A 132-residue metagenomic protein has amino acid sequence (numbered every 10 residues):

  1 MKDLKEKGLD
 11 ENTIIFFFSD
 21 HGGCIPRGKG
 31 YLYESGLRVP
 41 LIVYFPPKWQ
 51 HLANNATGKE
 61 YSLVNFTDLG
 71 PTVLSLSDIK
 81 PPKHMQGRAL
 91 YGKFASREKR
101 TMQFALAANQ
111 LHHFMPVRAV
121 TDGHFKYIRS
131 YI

Functional and structural regions predicted by a protein language model:
M1, K5, V73, S77-I79: Short, hydrophobic alpha-helical segments
K5-A56, Y61-N65, Q86, H112: Histidine-centered active-site microenvironments of extracellular/periplasmic hydrolases and transferases
G23-I25, G70, S77-I132: C-terminal cap/loop subdomain of S1 sulfatases and analogous C-terminal strand-loop tails that border
G58, F66-S77: Internal catalytic or translocation cores that form aromatic/hydrophobic pockets or channels for amphipathic metabolites
